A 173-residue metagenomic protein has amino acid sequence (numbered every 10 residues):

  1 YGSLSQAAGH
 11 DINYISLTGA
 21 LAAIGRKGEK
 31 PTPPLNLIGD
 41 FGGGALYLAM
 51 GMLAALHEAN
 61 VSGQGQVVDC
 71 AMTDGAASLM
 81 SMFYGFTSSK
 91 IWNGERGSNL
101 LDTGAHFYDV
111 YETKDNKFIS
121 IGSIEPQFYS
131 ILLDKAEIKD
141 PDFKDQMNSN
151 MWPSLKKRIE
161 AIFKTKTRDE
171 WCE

Functional and structural regions predicted by a protein language model:
Y1-I119, S123: Active-site-adjacent "lid/gating" segments in soluble enzymes
F107-E173: Aromatic-enriched alpha-helical interface/lid elements that frame and gate functional surfaces
